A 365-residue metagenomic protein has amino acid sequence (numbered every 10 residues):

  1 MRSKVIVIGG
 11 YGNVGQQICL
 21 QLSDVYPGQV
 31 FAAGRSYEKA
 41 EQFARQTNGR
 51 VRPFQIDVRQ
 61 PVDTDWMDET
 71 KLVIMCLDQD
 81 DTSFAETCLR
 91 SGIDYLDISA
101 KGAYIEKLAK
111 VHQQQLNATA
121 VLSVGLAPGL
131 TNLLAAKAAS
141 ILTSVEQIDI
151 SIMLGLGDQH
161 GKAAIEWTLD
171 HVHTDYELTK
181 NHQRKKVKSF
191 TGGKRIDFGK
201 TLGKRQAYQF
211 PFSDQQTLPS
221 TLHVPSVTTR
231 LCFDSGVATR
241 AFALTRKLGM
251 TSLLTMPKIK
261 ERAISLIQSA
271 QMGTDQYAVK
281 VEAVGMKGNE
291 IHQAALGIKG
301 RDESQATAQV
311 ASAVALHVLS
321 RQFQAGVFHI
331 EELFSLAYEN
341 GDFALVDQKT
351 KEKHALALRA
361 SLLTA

Functional and structural regions predicted by a protein language model:
I8, Q16, L142-G273, Y277 (+3 more regions): Active-site-lining helix/loop region of Rossmann-like oxidoreductase modules
Y11: Conserved glycine-rich cofactor-binding loop
A33-Y37: N-terminal Rossmann-fold cofactor-binding loop
I56-T70: Conserved Rossmann-fold cofactor-binding substructure of NAD(P)-dependent oxidoreductases
K71-L77, Y95-D97: N-terminal Rossmann-like NAD(P) cofactor-binding module of classical short-chain dehydrogenase/reductase
T87-I105: ADP-ribose/adenylate-binding Rossmann-like module
S99-T119: Rossmann-fold NAD(P)-binding glycine/threonine-rich loop
T245-A365: C-terminal active-site/capping subdomain that shapes the small-molecule cofactor and substrate pocket of enzyme
